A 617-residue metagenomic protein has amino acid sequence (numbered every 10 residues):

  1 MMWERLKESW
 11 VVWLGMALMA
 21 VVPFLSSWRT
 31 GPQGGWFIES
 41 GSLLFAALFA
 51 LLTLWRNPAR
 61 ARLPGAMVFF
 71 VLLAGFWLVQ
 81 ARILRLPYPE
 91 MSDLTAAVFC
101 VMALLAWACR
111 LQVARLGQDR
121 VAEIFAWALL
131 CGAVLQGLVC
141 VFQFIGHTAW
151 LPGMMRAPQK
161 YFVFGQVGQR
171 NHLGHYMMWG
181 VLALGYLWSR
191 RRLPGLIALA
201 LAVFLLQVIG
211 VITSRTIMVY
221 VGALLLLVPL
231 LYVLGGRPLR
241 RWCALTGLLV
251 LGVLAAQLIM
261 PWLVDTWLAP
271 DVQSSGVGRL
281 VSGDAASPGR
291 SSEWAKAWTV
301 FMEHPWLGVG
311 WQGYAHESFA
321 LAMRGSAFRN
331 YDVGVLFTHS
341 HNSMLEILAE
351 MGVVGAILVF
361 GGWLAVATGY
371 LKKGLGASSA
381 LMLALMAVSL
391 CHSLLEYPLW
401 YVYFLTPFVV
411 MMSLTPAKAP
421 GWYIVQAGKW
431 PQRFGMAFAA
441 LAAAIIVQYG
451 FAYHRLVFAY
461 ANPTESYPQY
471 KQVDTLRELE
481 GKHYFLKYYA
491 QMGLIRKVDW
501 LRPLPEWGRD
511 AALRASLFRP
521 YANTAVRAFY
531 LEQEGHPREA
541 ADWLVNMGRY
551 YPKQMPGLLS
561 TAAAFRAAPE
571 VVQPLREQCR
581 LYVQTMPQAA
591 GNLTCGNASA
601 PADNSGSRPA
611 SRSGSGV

Functional and structural regions predicted by a protein language model:
M1-C131, L187-L196, L239-C243, W422-K487 (+6 more regions): Transmembrane signal-anchor hairpin modules in multi-pass inner-membrane enzymes, especially those that act on
L6-A17, V21-S26, S42-T53, T95-R110 (+4 more regions): Alpha-helical transmembrane segments of multi-pass inner-membrane proteins
P32-S42, S92-A96, V163-W179, H339-S343 (+2 more regions): Membrane-interface micro-motifs in multi-pass membrane enzymes
G75-I83, L135-T148, A256-P261, V447-Y449: C-terminal TM-helix exit segments that contain a strictly Trp-centered aromatic cap at the helix terminus
W150-F164, D265-E303, G310-A349: Interfacial juxtamembrane loops and adjacent helix segments that form the catalytic/substrate-binding surfaces
V211-I212, I217, P229-S282, T299-V300 (+1 more regions): A membrane-periplasm/extracellular boundary helix in multi-pass inner-membrane enzymes that assemble envelope glycans
G222-L225, A377-P431: Transmembrane alpha-helices of multi-pass inner-membrane enzymes
